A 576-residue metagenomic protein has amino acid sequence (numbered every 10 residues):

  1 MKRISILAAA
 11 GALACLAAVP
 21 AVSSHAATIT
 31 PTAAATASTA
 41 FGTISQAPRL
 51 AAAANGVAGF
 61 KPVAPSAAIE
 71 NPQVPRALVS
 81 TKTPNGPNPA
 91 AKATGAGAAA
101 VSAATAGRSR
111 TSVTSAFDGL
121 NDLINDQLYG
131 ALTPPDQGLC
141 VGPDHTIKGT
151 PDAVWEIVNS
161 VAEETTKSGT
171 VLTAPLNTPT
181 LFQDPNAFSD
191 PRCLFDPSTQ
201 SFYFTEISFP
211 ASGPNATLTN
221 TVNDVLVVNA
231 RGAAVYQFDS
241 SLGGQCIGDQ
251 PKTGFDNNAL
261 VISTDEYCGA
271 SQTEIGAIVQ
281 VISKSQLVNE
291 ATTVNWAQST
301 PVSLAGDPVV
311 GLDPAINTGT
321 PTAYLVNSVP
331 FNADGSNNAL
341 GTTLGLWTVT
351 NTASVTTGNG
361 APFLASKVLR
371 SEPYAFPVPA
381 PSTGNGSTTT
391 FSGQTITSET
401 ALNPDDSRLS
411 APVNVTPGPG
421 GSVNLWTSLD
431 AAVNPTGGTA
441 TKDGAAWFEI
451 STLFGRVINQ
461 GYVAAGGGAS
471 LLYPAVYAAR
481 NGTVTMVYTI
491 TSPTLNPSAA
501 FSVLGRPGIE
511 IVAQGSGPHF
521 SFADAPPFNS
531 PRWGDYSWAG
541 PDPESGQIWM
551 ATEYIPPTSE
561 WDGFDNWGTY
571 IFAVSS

Functional and structural regions predicted by a protein language model:
K2-A26: Secretory targeting and sorting signals
A27-S576: C-terminal PAP-associated
